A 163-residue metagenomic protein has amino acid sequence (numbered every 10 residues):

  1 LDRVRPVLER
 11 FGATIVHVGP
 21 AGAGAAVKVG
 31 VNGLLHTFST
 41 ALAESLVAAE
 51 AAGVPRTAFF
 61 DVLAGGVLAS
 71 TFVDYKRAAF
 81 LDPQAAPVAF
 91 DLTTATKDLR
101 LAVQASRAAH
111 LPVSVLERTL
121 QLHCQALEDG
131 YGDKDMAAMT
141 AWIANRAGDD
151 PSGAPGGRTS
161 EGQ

Functional and structural regions predicted by a protein language model:
L1-H36: Rossmann-fold dinucleotide-binding core
R5-V18, T94, D150-G162: A charged, well-structured terminal subsegment
A23-A147: Helical "substrate-binding/catalytic lid" subdomain of Rossmann-like NAD(P)-dependent dehydrogenases/reductases
R107-A108, E161-Q163: C-terminal extensions
